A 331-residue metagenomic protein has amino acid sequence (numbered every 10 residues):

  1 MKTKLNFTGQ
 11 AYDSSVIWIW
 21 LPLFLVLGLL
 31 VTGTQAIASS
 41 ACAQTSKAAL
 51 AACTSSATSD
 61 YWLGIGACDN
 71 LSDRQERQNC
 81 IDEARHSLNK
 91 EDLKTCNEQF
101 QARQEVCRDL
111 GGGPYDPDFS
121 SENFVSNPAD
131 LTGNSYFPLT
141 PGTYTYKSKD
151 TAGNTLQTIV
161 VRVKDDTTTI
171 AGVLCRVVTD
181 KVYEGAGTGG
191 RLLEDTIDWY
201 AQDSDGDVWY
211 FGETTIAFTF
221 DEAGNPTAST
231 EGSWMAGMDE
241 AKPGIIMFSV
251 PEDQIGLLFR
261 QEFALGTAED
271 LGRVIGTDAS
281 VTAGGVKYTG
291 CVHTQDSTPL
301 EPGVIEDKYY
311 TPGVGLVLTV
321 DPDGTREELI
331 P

Functional and structural regions predicted by a protein language model:
M1-I17: N-terminal secretory signal peptides that target proteins for export/translocation
Y12-S14, I37, G256, F263: Compositionally biased, intrinsically disordered low-complexity segments enriched in polar/proline residues
D13, G28-V31, G142, Y200: N-terminal processing/targeting junctions
I19-T32: Bacterial N-terminal signal peptides
G28-L30, T45, S72, D307: Residues at the start of alpha-helices and the adjacent loop-to-helix junctions
I37-P114: Soluble, non-transmembrane alpha-helical interaction regions
D82, K94-P331: Conserved functional acidic sites
